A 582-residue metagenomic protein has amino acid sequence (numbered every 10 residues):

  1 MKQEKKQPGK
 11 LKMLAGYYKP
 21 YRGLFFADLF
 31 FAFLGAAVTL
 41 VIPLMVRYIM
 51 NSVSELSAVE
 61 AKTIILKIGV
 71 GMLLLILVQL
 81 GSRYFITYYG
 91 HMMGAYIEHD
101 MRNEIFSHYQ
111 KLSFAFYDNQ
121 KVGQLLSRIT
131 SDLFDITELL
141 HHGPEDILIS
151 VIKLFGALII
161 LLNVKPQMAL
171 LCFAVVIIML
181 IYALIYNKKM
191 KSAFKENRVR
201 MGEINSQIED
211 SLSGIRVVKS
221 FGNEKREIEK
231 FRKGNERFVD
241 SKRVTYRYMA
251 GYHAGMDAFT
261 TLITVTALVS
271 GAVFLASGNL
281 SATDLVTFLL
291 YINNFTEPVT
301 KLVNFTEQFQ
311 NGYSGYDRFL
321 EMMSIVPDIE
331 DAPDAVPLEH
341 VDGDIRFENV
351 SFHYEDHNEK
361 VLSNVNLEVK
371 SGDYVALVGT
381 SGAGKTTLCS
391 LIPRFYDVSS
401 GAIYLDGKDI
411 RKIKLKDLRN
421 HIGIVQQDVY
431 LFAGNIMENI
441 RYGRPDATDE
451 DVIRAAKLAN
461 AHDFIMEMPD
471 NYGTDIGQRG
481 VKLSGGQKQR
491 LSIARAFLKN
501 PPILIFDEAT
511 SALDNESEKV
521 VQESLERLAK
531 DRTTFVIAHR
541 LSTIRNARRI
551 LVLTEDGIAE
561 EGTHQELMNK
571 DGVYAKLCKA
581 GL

Functional and structural regions predicted by a protein language model:
M1-T39, S54-I68, F85-G90, G94 (+10 more regions): Membrane-integrated ABC transporters
K10, Y18, M50, I86 (+3 more regions): Juxtamembrane loop-to-helix connectors within ABC transporter transmembrane domains
K12, G23-L44, Y48, I68 (+7 more regions): Alpha-helical segments in transporter systems
R22-G23, F114-A115, S131-L140, P144 (+10 more regions): An intracellular "coupling" helix at the cytosolic face of ABC transporter transmembrane type-1 domains
L24-A36, L75, H142-E196, V269-D284 (+1 more regions): Transmembrane helices of ABC transporter permease
F25-S82, L162-Q167, G278-A282: Transmembrane helix-loop-helix hairpins at lipid-water interfaces of multipass membrane proteins, especially the type-1
E55-S57, I160-A174, Y248-D317, M322-M323: Helix-loop-helix
L338-L582: ABC-type nucleotide-binding domain
